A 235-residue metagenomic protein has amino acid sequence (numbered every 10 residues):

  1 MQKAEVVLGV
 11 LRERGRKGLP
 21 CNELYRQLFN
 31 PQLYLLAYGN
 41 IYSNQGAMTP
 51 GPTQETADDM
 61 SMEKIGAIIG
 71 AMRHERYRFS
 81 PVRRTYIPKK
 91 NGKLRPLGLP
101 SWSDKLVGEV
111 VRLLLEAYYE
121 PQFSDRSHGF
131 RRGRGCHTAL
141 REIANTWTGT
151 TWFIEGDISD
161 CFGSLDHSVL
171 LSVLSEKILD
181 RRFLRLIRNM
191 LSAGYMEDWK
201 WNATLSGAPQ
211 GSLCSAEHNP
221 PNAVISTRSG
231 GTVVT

Functional and structural regions predicted by a protein language model:
M1-G66: Non-catalytic, polymerase-adjacent accessory regions of viral genome-replication enzymes
Q2-K3, R16, P20, G98 (+7 more regions): Duplex nucleic acid-engaging cores and interfaces of nucleic-acid transaction enzymes
R16, F29-N30, E116, G163 (+1 more regions): Amphipathic alpha-helical interaction elements
F29, G98-S103, V107, R131 (+1 more regions): Conserved aromatic-histidine-acidic binding/catalytic patches
Y34, T56-H74, L170-K177, I225-T227: Compositionally biased, low-complexity linear motifs
I41, G70-K93, L106-L114, R141-T148 (+2 more regions): Reverse-transcriptase-like RNA-dependent polymerase core
Q45-A117, P121, D125, F130: Active-site substrate-recognition loop segments, prototypically the cytochrome P450 B′-helix/B-C loop
Q122-R126, F130-R134, T138-T235: Conserved polymerase palm-domain catalytic core
